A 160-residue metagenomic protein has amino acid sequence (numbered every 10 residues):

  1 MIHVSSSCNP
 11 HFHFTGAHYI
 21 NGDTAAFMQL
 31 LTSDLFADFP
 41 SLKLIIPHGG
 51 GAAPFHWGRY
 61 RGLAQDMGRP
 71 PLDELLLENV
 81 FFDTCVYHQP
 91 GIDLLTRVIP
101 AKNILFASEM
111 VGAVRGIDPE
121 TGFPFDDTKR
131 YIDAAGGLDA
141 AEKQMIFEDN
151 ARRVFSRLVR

Functional and structural regions predicted by a protein language model:
M1-I2, I46: Hydrophobic residues in well-ordered beta-strands that form the structural core
H3, C8-F12: Short acidic/His/Gly/Ser-rich catalytic and metal-binding motifs that mark active-site loops of diverse hydrolases
F12-L31, K43, H48-R160: H/E-rich (His + Asp/Glu) clusters that bind or coordinate divalent metals
